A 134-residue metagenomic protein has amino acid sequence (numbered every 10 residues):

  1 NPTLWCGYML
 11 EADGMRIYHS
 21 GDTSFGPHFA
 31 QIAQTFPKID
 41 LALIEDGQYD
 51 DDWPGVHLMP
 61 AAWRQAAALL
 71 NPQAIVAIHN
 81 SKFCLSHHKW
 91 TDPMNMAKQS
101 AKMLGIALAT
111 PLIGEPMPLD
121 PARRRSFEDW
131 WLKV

Functional and structural regions predicted by a protein language model:
N1-P37, I113-V134: Core dinuclear metal-dependent hydrolase active-site scaffold
S24-I113: Cap/insert and terminal regions of metallo-dependent hydrolase folds
